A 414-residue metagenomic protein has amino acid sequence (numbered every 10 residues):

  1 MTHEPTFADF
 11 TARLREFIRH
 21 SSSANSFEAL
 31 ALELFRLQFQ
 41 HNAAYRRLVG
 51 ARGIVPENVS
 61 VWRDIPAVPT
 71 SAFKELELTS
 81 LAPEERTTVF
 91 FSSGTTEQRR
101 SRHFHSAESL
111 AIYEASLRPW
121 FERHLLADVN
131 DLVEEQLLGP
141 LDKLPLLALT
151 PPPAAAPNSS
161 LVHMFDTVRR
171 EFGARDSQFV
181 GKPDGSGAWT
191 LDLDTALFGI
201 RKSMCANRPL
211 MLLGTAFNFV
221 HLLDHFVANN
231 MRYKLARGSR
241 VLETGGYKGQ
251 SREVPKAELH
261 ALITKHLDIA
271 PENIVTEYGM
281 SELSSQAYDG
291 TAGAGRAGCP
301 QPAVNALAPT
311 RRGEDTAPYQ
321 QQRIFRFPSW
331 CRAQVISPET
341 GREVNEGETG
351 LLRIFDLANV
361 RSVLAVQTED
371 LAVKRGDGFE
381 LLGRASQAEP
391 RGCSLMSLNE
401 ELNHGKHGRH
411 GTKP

Functional and structural regions predicted by a protein language model:
T2-F17, N25-L37, H41, V133-P145 (+4 more regions): Active-site glycine/GP-rich loop and adjacent strand/helix microenvironment that borders small-molecule binding pockets
N25, Q40, A44-F91, R99-F104 (+1 more regions): Active-site diphosphate/adenylate-binding microenvironment
G53-E57, V133, L161: Short, glycine/acidic-rich hinge or "gate" loops at secondary-structure transitions that mediate conformational
E75-L81, P151, G199-R201: Catalytic micro-motifs at enzyme active sites that drive phosphoryl/nucleotidyl and oxygen chemistry
F91-T96, Q286-D289: Hydrophobic alpha-helical segments that mediate membrane insertion or helix-helix packing
S93, R102-A111, V162-D166: "Short basic amphipathic alpha-helical interaction patches in structured regions
H103-D128: Conserved structural elements of the adenylate-forming
F121-V133, L146, A156-S160: Cysteine-dependent PTP/DSP-like catalytic domain, specifically the C-terminal lobe
